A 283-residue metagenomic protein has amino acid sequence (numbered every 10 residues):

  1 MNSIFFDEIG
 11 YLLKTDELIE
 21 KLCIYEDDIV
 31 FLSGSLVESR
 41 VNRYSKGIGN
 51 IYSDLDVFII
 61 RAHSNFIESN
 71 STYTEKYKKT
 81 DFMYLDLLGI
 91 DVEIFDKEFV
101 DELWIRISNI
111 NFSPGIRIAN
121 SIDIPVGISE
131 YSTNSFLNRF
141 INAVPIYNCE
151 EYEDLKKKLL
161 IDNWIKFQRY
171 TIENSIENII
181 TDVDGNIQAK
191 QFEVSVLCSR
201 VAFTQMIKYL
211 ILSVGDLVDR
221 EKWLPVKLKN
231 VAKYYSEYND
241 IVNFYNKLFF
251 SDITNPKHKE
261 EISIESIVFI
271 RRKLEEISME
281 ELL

Functional and structural regions predicted by a protein language model:
M1-L13: N-terminal regions immediately upstream of nucleotidyltransferase
I4, T80-I187: Conserved NTP/Mg2+-binding pocket subregion across the NTase superfamily
D16-L55, I59-I67: Active-site nucleotide-donor binding segment shared across nucleotidyl transfer reactions
V37-E38, S64, K97-F99, D216-L217: Short, solvent-exposed loop/turn segments at secondary-structure junctions
N42-S45, L103-R106, E221-P225: Short aromatic-enriched loop/helix-cap "lid" or pocket-rim segments at secondary-structure transitions that line
S53-L55, L88, E260-S263: Residues at beta-strand starts and edge strands
S69-Y77: Short amphipathic alpha-helices in soluble, non-transmembrane regions that often serve as interface/regulatory elements
E151-L283: Conserved nucleotidyltransferase catalytic core and NTase-mimicking acidic/glycine-rich helix/loop elements in nucleic
